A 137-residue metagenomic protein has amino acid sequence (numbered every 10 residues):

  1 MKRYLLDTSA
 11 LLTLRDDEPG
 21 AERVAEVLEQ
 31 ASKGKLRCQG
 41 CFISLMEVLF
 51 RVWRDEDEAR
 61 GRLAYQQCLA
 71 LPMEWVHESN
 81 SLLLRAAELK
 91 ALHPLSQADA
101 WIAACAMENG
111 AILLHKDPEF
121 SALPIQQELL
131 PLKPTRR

Functional and structural regions predicted by a protein language model:
M1-G40, W53-Q66, T135-R137: Short, well-structured N-terminal submotif of metal-dependent ribonuclease cores
M1-R3, A103-R137: Acidic, PIN/NYN-like endoribonuclease modules and their adjacent C-terminal/linker elements
L11-L12, L45, F120-S121: A generic structural signal for short hydrophobic patches within well-formed alpha-helices
S32, L69, M107: Anion (oxyanion) recognition and catalysis
Q39, E74-V76, E128: General small-molecule cofactor/ligand-binding pocket signal
M46-L49, A87: Amphipathic alpha-helical segments within well-ordered protein domains
V48-R54, P72: Helix-loop "lid/cap" segments that line or gate small-molecule binding pockets
M73-K116: Active-site neighborhoods of divalent-metal-dependent phosphate/nucleic-acid chemistry enzymes
